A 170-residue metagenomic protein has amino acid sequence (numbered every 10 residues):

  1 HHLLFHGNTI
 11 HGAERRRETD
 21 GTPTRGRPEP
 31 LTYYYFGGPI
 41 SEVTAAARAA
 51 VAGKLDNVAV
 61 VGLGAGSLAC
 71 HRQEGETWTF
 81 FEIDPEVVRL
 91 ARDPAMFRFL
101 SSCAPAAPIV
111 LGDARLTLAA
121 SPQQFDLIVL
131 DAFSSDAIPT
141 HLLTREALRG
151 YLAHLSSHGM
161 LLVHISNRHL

Functional and structural regions predicted by a protein language model:
H1-P108, A114-L118, A137-P139, L170: Class I S-adenosylmethionine
L55, Q124-D126, H158: Local beta-strand N-terminus motif with an aromatic residue
V58, I128, L161: Receiver (REC) domain switch-region micro-motif
Q73, P122, L155-S156: Short conserved AdoMet
A119-V129: A short acidic, Gly/Pro-enriched loop at the edge of an enzyme's catalytic core that lines a small-molecule cofactor
A132-F133: Conserved NAD(P)H cofactor-binding loop of Rossmann-fold oxidoreductase domains
L143-H158: A short glycine-rich, Lys/Arg-flanked "PGG" loop and its adjoining helix->strand segment in the class I
H158-I165: Conserved beta-strand signature within the Rossmann-like core of class I S-adenosyl-L-methionine
